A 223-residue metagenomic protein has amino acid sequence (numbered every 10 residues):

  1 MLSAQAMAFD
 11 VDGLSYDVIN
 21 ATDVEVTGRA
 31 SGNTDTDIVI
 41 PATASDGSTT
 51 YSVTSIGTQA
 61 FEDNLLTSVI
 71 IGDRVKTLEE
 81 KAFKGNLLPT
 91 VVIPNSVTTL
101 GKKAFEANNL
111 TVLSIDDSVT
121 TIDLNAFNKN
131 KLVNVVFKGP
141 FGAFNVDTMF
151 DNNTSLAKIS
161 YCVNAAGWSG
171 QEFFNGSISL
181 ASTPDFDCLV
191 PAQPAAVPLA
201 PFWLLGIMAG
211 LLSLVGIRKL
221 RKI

Functional and structural regions predicted by a protein language model:
A6-A8, N152-Q193: Extracellular/surface-exposed low-complexity segments
F9-L14, A195: Short structural boundary motif marking the start of a folded domain
G13, I19-D23, N33-S55, N64-T77 (+4 more regions): Structural signature of tandem-repeat unit edges
T27-S31: Eukaryote-biased recognition of intrinsically disordered, low-complexity regulatory segments
T58-Q59, E79-A82, G101-A104, D123-A126 (+1 more regions): Consensus positions within tandem repeat domains that build extended binding/scaffold surfaces
C188-L205: Short, threonine-centered small-residue motifs that mark membrane-proximal processing/anchoring sites and TM-junction
F202-R221: A cross-kingdom C-terminal cell-surface attachment/processing module
